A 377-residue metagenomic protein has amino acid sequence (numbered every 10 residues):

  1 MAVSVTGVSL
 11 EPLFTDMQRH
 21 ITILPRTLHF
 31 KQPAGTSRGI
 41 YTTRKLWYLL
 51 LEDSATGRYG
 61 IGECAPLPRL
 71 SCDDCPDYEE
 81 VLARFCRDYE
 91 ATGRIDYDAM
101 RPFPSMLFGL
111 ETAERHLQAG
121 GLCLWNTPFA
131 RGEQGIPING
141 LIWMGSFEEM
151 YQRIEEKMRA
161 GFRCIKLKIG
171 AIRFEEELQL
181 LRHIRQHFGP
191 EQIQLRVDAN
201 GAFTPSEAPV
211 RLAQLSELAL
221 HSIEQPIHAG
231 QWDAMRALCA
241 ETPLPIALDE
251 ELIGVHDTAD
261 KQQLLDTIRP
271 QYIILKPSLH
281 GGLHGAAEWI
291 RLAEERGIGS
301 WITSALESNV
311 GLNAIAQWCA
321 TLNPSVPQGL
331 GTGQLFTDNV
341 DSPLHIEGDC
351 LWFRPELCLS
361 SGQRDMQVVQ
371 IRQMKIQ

Functional and structural regions predicted by a protein language model:
A2-G7: Positively charged N-terminal leader segments that act as targeting/secretion signals
S9-L195, N200-A202, P209, Q214-S216 (+1 more regions): N-terminal capping/lid subdomain adjacent to the active-site entrance of alpha/beta enzymes
R26-H29, M144, L252, L306 (+1 more regions): Short, solvent-exposed coil/turn elements at secondary-structure transition points
C64, Q225, L330: Active-site donor-binding loop signature of nucleotide-sugar glycosyltransferases
C86-Y89, G93-D96, Q271, R296-I302 (+1 more regions): A short pocket-lining beta-strand/turn micro-motif at the edge of beta-sheets
P128, T303-V369: Active-site pocket-lining/capping segments in soluble small-molecule metabolic enzymes
G140, I274, G329-L330: Structural signal for conserved beta-strand scaffold positions within catalytic alpha/beta enzyme cores
I172-N313, Q317, F336-I346: Catalytic core of soluble alpha/beta enzymes
